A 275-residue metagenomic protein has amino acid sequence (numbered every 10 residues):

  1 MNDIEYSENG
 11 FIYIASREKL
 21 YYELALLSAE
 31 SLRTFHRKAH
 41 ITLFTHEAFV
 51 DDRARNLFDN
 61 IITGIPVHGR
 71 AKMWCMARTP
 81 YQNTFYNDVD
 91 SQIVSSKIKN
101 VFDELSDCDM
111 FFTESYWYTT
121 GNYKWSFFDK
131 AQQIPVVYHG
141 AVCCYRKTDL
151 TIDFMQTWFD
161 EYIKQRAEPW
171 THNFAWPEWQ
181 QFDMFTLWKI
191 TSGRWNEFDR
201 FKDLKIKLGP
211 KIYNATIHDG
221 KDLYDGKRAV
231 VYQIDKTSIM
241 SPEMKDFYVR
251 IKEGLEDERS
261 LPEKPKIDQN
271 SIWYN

Functional and structural regions predicted by a protein language model:
M1-E23: N-proximal low-complexity "stem/linker" segments adjacent to membrane-targeting elements
M1-N9, L43, N56-F58, Q133-V142 (+1 more regions): A glycosyltransferase accessory/donor-loop signature
G10-Y13, H40-L43, F85: A structural signal for isolated positions on well-ordered beta-strands in alpha/beta enzyme cores
S28-A39: Short, acidic, metal-binding catalytic loop of nucleotide-sugar glycosyltransferases
A39-I61: Acidic donor-binding segment of Leloir-type glycosyltransferases
F44-D51, S95, Y116, K211-N214: Short, polar loop motifs at secondary-structure junctions
I62-T63, H68-Y123: GT-A fold catalytic core of metal-dependent nucleotide-sugar glycosyltransferases, centered on the diacidic
S126-Q133: Short, P/G- and charge-enriched loop/turn segments at secondary-structure junctions
